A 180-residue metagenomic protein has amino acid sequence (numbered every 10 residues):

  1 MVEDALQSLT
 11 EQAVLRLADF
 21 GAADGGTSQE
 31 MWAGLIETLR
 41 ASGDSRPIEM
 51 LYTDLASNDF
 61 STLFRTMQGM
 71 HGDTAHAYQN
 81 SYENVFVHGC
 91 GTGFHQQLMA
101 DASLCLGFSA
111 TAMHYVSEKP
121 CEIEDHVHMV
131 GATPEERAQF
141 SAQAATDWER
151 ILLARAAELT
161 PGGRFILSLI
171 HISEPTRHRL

Functional and structural regions predicted by a protein language model:
M1-V14, Q29-G34, T38: Class I SAM-dependent methyltransferase Rossmann-like catalytic core, especially the SAM/SAH-binding loop
L17-F20: Class I SAM-dependent methyltransferase core
A23-H95, C121: Class I SAM-dependent methyltransferase SAM/SAH-binding core
P47-I48, Q79, V85-C90, S117-P120 (+5 more regions): Preference for well-ordered, secondary-structure-rich cores of eukaryotic proteins
G89-E124, T133-A145: A short SAM/SAH-binding and catalytic strip from SAM-dependent methyltransferases
V127-E135, T146-P161: A short glycine-rich, Lys/Arg-flanked "PGG" loop and its adjoining helix->strand segment in the class I
G162-L169: Conserved beta-strand signature within the Rossmann-like core of class I S-adenosyl-L-methionine
I170-L180: Single conserved hydrophobic/aromatic residue that forms the stacking wall/gate of nucleotide- or nucleobase-binding
